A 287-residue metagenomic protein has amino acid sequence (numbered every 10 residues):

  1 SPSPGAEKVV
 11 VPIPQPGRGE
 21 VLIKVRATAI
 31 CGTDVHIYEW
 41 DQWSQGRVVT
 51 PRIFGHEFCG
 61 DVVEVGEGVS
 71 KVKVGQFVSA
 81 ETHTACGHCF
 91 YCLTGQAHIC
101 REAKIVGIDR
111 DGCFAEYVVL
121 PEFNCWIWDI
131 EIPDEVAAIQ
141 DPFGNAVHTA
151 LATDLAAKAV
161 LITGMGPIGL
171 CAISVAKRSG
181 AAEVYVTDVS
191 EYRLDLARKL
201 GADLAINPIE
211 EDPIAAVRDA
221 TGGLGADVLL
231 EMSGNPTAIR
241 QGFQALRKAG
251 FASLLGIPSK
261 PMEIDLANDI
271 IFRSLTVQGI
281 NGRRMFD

Functional and structural regions predicted by a protein language model:
P12-T28, W43-F90, D129-E131: Glycine-rich beta-strand-centered segment in the early N-terminal region that forms part of a ligand/cofactor-binding
G17, K73, L155-A156, R247: Residue-level recognition of short, solvent-exposed, well-ordered loop/turn junctions that link secondary-structure
R47, C86-T163: NAD(P)H dinucleotide-binding glycine-rich loop of Rossmann-like/cofactor-binding domains, especially the beta1-alpha1
F77, A159, V228, G250-F251 (+1 more regions): Short glycine-centered segments of the SAM/dcSAM-binding site in methyltransferase folds
I130-E211, A215: Mid-domain Rossmann-like dinucleotide-binding core that forms the NAD(H)/NADP(H) cofactor-binding site
P213-G223: Conserved amphipathic alpha-helix within the SDR
L224-L230: Short SAM/SAH-binding signature in class I
N235-D287: Glycine-rich phosphate-binding loop and adjacent beta-alpha segment of Rossmann(oid) nucleotide-cofactor-binding
